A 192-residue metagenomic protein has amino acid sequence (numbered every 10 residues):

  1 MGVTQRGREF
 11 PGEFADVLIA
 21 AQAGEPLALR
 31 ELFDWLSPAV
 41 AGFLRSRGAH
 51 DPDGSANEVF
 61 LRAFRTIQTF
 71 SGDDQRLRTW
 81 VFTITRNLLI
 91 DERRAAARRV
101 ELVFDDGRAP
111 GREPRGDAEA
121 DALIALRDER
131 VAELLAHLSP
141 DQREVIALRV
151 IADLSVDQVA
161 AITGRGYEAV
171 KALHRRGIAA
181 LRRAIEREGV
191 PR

Functional and structural regions predicted by a protein language model:
G2-T4, R8, A161-I162, I178-R192: C-terminal edge and immediately downstream basic/flexible tail or linker adjoining helix-turn-helix-like DNA-binding
V3-G7, Q22-R30, A41-E58, Y167 (+1 more regions): Short, charged helix-capping/linker segments at alpha-helix termini
G7-F14, D91, R99-I124, D128: Internal acidic/polar
G12, L18-G42, E133: A short, charge-rich alpha-helical start-of-domain segment used by transcription regulators
F33-H50, T66, L135, A180 (+1 more regions): Amphipathic, Lys/Arg- and hydrophobic-enriched alpha-helical face
S46, R65-G72, T83-F104, I124: Arg/Lys-rich amphipathic alpha helix in sigma70-family domain 2
G54-L61, Q75-N87: Structural recognition of an alpha-helix C-terminal capping motif at a helix-to-coil junction
E133-A136, P140-E144, A152-A169: Helix-turn-helix DNA-binding module
